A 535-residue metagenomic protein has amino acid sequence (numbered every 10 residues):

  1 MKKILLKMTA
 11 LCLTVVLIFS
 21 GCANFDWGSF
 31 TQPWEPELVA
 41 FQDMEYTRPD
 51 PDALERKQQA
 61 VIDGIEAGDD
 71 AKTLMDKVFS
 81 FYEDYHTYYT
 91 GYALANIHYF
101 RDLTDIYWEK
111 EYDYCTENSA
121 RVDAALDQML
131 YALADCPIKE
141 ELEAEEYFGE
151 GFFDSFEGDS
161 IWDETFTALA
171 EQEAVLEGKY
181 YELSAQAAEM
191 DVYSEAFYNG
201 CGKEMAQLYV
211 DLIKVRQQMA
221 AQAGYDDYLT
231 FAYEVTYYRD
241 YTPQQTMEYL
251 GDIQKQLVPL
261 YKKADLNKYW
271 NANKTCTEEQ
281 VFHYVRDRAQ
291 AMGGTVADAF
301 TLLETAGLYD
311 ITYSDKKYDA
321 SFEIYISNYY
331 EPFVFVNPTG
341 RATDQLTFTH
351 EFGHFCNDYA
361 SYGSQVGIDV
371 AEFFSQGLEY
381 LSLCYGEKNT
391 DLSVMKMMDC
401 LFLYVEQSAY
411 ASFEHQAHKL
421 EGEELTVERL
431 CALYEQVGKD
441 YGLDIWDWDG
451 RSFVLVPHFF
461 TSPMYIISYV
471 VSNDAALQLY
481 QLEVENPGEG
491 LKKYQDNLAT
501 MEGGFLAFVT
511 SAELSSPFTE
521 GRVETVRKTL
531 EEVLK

Functional and structural regions predicted by a protein language model:
M1-K7: Positively charged n-region of N-terminal signal peptides that target proteins for export
L13, L17-G21: Hydrophobic core
W27-E279, E502: A well-structured
F156, F348, C356, A411 (+2 more regions): C-terminal, non-catalytic "cap/extension" segments appended to globular domains
V210-N337, K396, F402-A409: Active-site-proximal, well-structured secondary-structure segments within enzyme catalytic domains
L250, Q256, S361, V366-L403 (+1 more regions): Post-HExxH zinc-binding segment in Zn-dependent metallohydrolases
F333-F348: Short pre-active-site segment immediately N-terminal to the catalytic Zn-binding motif
S382-V405, A417, E421-G422, N486-L498: Short helix/loop segments within enzyme catalytic domains that coordinate or immediately flank catalytic cofactors
